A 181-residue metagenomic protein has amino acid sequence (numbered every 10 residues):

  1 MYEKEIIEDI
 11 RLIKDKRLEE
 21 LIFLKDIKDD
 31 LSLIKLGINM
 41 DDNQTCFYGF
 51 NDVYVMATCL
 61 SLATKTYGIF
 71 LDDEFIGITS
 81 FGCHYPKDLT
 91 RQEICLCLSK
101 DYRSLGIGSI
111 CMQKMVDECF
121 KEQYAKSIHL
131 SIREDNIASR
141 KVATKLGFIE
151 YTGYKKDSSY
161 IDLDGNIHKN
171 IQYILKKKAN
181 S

Functional and structural regions predicted by a protein language model:
M1-S32, T66-S181: Acyl-donor (CoA/ACP) binding surface of acyl/acetyltransferases
L18, D41-D42, L60-S61: Short glycine-enriched loop/turn motifs at secondary-structure junctions
F23-F50: Helix-loop element at the rim of GNAT/NAT acetyltransferase active sites that forms part of the acceptor-substrate
G37-I38, A57, C119: Hydrophobic, Leu/Ile/Phe/Ala-enriched alpha-helical segments that form helix-helix packing faces
C46-T66: Active-site rim helix/loop that mediates acceptor-substrate recognition in acyltransferases
